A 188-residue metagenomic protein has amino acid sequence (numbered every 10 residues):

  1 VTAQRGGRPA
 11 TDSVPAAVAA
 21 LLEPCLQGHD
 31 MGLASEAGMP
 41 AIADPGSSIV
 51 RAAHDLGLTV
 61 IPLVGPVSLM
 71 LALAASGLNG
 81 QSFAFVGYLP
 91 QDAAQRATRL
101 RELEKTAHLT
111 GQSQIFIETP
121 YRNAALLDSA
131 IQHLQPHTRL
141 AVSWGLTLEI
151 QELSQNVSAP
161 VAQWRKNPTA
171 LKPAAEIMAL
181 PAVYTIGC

Functional and structural regions predicted by a protein language model:
V1-I61: Class I S-adenosyl-L-methionine
V1-T11, P66-V67, G87-D92, W144-T147: Short, acidic/turn-prone active-site loops that include or flank metal/cofactor- and phosphate-binding residues
A10-E23, R99-L103, L153-A162: Short, surface-exposed amphipathic charged segments that create phosphate/polyanion-binding patches used for binding
A10-T11, D44, A72-A74, Q95-T98 (+2 more regions): Short, well-ordered secondary-structure micro-motifs
L26-M31, H108-C188: A contiguous loop/helix-start segment that scaffolds small-molecule binding in enzyme catalytic cores
S35, V60-G65, F116, V142: General beta-strand structural signal in soluble alpha/beta enzymes
G38-A41, S68, Y121-R122: Gly/Ser/Thr-rich loops at beta-strand to alpha-helix junctions that form or flank small-molecule/cofactor-binding
D44-T106: Class I SAM-dependent methyltransferase SAM-binding "motif I" and its flanking Rossmann-like core
